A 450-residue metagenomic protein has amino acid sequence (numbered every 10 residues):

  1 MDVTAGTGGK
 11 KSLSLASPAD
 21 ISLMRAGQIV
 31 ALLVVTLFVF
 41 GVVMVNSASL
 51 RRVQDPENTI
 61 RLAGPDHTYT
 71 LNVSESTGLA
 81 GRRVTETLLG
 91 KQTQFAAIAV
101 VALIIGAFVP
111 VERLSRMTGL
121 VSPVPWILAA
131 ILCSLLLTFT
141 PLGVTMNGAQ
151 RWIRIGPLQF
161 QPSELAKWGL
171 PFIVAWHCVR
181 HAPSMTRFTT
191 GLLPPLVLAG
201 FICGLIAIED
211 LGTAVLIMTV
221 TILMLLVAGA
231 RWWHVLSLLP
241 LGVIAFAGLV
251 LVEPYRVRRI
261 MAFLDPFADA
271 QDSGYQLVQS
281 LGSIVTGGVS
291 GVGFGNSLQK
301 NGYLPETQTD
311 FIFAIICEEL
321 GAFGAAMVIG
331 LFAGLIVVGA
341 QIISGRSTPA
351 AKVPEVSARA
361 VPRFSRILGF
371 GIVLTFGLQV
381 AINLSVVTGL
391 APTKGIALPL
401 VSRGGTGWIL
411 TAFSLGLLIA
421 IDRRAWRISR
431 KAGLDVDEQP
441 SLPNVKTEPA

Functional and structural regions predicted by a protein language model:
M1-S17, F364, Q379-A450: A juxtamembrane structural motif centered on a specific transmembrane helix
T4-A5, A19, L23, N46: Glycine-rich phosphate-binding loops of nucleotide-dependent enzymes
P18-V34: N-terminal membrane topogenic signal
Q28-A31, V124-I131, G282-V292: Alpha-helical transmembrane segments of integral membrane proteins, especially early/N-terminal helices
V35, V39, E57-Q276, A314-V386 (+2 more regions): Hydrophobic alpha-helical transmembrane segments of multi-pass inner membrane proteins, especially in bacterial systems
V35-R52: Alpha-helical transmembrane segments of multi-pass membrane proteins
G156-A166, A207-E209, G288, G293 (+1 more regions): Glycine/serine-rich anion-binding loops at beta->alpha junctions that coordinate negatively charged ligand groups
P266-T309, L320-G324: TM-adjacent membrane-interface loops and short helices in multi-pass inner/ER membrane proteins
